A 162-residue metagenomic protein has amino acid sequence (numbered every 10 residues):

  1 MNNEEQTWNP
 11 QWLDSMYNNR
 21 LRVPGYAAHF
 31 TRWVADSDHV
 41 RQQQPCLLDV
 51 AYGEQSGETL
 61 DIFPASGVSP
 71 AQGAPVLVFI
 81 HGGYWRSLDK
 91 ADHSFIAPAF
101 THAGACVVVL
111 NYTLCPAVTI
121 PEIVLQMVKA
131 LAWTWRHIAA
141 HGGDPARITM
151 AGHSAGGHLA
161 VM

Functional and structural regions predicted by a protein language model:
R20-P70: N-terminal cap/lid segment of alpha/beta-hydrolase-fold proteins
Q72-G83: Short beta-strand element of the alpha/beta-hydrolase
G83, C106, N111-C115: Short beta-to-alpha linker loops that shape the active-site pocket of alpha/beta-hydrolase fold enzymes
S87-A91, A117-V118: Short N-terminal helix/helix-N-cap motif within the alpha/beta-hydrolase-1
A91-V109: Short amphipathic alpha-helix adjacent to the substrate-entry channel of hydrolases
T119-A139: Alpha/beta-hydrolase active-site loop
W135-M150: Gly/Ser-rich "nucleophile elbow"/oxyanion-hole loop immediately N-terminal to the catalytic nucleophile in hydrolases
G152-M162: Glycine-rich nucleophile elbow surrounding the catalytic serine of serine-hydrolase chemistry
